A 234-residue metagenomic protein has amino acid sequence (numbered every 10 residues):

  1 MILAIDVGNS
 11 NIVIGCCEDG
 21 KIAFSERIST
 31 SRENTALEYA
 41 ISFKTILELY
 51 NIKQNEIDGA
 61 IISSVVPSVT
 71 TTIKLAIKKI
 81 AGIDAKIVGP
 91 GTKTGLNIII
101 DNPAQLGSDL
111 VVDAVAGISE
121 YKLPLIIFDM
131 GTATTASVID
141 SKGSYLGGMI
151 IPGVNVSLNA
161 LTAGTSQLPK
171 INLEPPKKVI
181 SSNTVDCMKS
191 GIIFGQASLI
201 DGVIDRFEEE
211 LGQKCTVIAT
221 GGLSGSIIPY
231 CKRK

Functional and structural regions predicted by a protein language model:
M1-L3, V7-T92: N-terminal glycine/serine-rich phosphate-binding loop of ATP-dependent small-molecule kinases, especially carbohydrate
M1-S25, G117, L123-Y145, L161: Gly/Thr-rich phosphate-binding beta-strand-loop-beta motif of the actin/hexokinase/Hsp70
I2-A4, S157-K234: ATP-binding/phosphotransfer module of carbohydrate and carboxylate kinases, centering on a glycine-rich
S31-E38, L106-S108, D113-K122, I127 (+1 more regions): Glycine-rich phosphate-binding loop plus the immediately following alpha-helix
T35, V69, T135, S157 (+1 more regions): Short phosphate-engaging motifs
Y39, F43-L47, D113-G117, Y121 (+1 more regions): Generic hydrophobic alpha-helical segments
Y50-L106, K142-M149, G153-V154, S182-I193 (+3 more regions): Short beta-strand-loop/turn "lid" adjacent to the catalytic site in phosphate-handling enzymes
Y50-N55, E120-K122, E210-Q213: Glycine-rich phosphate-binding loop signature in dinucleotide/nucleotide-binding domains
